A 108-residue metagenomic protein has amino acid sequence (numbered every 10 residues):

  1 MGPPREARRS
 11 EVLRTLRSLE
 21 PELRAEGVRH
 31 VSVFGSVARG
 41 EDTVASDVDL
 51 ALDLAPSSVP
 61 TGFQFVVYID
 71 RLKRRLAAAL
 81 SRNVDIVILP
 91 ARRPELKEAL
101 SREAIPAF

Functional and structural regions predicted by a protein language model:
M1-H30, A38-G40, V44, S57-F108: Catalytic core of pol beta-like nucleotidyltransferases
S46-V48: Change "...and in nucleic-acid phosphodiester-cleaving endonucleases..." to "...and in nucleic-acid processing enzymes
D53-A55: Residue-level recognition of strand-loop junctions within catalytic nucleotide-signaling folds
